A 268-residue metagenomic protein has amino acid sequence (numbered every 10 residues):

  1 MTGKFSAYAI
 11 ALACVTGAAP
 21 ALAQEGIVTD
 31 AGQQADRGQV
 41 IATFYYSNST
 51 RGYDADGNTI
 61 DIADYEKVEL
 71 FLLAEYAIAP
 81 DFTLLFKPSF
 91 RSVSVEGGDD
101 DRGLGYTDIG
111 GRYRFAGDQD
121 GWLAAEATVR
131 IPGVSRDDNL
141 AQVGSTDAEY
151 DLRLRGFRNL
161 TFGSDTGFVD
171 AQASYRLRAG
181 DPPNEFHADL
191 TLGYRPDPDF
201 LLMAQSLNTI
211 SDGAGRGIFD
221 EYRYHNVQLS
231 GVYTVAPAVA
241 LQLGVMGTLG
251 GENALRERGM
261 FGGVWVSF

Functional and structural regions predicted by a protein language model:
M1-V28, G32: Cleavable N-terminal export/targeting peptides
A23-R178, H187, T191-F268: Transmembrane beta-barrel domains of Gram-negative outer membranes and organellar outer membranes
